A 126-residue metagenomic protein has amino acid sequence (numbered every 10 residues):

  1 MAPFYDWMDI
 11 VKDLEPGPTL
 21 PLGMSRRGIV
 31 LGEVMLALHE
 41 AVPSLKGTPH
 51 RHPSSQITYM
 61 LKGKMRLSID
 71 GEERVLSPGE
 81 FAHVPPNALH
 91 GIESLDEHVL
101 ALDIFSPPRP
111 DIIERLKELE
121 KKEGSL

Functional and structural regions predicted by a protein language model:
M1-E33, K117-L126: A short, N-terminal "cap"/entry segment at the start of jelly-roll beta-barrel domains of the cupin/DSBH fold
P3-Y5, M35, G91-L126: Double-stranded beta-helix
M35, K64-R66, E73, L89 (+1 more regions): Structural motif
M35-R51: Conserved short histidine dyad/triad with adjacent acidic residue
H39, T58, A82: Conserved GNAT-family N-acetyltransferase fold
P49, L67-S68, V84, H90-L95: Short beta-strand His + acidic residue motifs that chelate non-heme Fe in jelly-roll/DSBH and cupin folds
S54-M65, D70: Glycine- and acidic-residue-biased ligand/ion/polar-headgroup-sensing regions
G71-P86: Short acidic-glycine-tyrosine-enriched beta hairpin
